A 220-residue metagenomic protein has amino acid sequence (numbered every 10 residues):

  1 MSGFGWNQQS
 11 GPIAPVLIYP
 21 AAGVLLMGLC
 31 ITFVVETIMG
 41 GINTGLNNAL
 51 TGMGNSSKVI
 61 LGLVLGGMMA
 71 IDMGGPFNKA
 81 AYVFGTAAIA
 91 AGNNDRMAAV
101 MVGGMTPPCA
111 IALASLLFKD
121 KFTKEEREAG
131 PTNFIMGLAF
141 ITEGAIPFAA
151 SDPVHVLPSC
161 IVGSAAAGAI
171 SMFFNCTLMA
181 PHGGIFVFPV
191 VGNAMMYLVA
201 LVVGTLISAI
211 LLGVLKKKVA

Functional and structural regions predicted by a protein language model:
M1-V219: Pore-lining transmembrane helices
